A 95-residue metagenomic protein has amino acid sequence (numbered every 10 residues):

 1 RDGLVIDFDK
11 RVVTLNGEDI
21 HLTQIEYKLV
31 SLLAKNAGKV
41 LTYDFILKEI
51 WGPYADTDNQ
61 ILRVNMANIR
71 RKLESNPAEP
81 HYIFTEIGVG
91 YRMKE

Functional and structural regions predicted by a protein language model:
R1-V12: Short boundary/linker motifs that mark transitions into or out of structured domains
K10-V12, G17-Y82, I87-V89: Positively charged, aromatic-enriched patches within helix-turn-helix-type DNA-binding elements, predominantly
M93: HATPase_c (GHKL) ATP-binding subdomain of two-component histidine kinases
